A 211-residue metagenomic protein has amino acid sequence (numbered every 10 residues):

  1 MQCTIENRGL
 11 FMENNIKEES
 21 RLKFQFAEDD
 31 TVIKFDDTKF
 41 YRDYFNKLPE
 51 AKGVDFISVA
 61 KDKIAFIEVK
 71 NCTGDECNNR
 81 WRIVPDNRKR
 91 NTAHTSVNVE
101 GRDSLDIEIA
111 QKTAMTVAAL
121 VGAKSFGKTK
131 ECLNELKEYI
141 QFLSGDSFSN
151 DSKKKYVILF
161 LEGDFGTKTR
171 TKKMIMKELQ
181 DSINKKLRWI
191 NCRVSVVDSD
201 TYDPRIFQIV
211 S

Functional and structural regions predicted by a protein language model:
M1-V54, F207-S211: Basic, amphipathic N-terminal segments that precede the first structured/catalytic domain
K47-E50, I64, D106: Compact, well-ordered interaction domains used in eukaryotic information-processing assemblies
F56-S58, A65-N71: Conserved catalytic cores of phosphodiester-cleaving nucleases, focusing on short active-site segments
K63-A65, Y156: Structural motif
C72-F160, D181-V196: Catalytic cores of nucleic-acid endonucleases
G74-C77, G166-R170: Short catalytic/ligand-binding loop motif for oxyanion handling, primarily in non-cytosolic enzymes, centered on
L161-F165: Short beta-alpha junction loops
K168-S211: Charge-rich, low-complexity intrinsically disordered segments
